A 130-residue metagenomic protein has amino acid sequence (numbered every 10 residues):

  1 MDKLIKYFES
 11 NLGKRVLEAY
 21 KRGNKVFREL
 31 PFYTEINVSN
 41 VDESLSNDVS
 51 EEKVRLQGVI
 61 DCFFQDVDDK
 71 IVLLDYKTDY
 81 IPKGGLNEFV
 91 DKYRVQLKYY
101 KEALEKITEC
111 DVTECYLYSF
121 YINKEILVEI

Functional and structural regions predicted by a protein language model:
M1-I130: Structural signature of nuclease core domains in nucleic-acid processing machines
